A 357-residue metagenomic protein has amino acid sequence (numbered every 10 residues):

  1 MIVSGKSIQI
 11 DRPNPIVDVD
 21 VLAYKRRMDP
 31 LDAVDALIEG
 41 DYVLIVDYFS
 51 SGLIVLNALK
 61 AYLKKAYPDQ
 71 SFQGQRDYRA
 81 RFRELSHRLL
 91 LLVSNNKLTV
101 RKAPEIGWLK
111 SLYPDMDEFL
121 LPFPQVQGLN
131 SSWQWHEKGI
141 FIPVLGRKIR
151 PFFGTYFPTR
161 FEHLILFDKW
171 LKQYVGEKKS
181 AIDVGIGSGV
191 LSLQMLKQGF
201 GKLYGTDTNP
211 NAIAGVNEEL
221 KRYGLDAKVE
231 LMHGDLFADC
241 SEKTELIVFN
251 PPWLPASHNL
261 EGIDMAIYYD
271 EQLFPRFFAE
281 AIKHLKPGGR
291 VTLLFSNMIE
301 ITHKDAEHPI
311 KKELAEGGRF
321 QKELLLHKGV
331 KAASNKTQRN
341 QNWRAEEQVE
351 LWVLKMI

Functional and structural regions predicted by a protein language model:
M1-R12, D18-D29, A33-I140: N-terminal auxiliary segments of SAM/dcSAM-dependent transferases
E105-S180, V184-Q194, R344-E347: SAM-dependent Rossmann-like transferase core, predominantly class I methyltransferases with a strong bias toward
R160-F249, P255-A256: Conserved SAM/SAH cofactor-binding pocket of Class I
P210-A212, P251-R276: Mobile active-site "lid"/loop adjacent to the S-adenosyl-L-methionine
W253-L254, S296-I301: Short "lid" loop at the C-terminus of a central beta-strand within the Rossmann-like core of SAM-dependent
F274-P287: A short glycine-rich, Lys/Arg-flanked "PGG" loop and its adjoining helix->strand segment in the class I
G289-F295: Conserved beta-strand signature within the Rossmann-like core of class I S-adenosyl-L-methionine
I310-I357: Class I S-adenosyl-L-methionine
